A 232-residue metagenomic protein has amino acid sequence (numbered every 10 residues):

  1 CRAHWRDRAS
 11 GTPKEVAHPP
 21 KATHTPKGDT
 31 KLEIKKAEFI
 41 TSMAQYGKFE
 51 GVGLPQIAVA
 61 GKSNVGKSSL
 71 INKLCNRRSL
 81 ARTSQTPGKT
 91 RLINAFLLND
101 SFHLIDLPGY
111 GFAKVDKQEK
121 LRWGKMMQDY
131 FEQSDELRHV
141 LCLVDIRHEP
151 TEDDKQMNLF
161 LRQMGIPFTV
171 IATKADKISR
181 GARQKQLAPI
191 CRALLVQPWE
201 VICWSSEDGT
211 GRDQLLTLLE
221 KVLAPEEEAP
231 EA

Functional and structural regions predicted by a protein language model:
H24-F112: Conserved G1/Walker A P-loop phosphate-binding module
I34-Y46, I178-A232: Canonical P-loop GTPase G-domain recognition
L92-A95, K125-Q133: Conserved alpha-helical scaffold flanking the Walker A/P-loop in AAA+ ATPase domains
Y110-K120, D176-S179: Flexible beta-alpha connector loops of hexameric P-loop NTPases
E119-R122, D145: Glycine- and Gly-Pro-enriched alpha-helical subdomains that act as flexible, kink-prone "lid/hinge" or packing modules
Q128-W199: Conserved C-terminal guanine-recognition region of P-loop GTPase G domains, centered on the G4
